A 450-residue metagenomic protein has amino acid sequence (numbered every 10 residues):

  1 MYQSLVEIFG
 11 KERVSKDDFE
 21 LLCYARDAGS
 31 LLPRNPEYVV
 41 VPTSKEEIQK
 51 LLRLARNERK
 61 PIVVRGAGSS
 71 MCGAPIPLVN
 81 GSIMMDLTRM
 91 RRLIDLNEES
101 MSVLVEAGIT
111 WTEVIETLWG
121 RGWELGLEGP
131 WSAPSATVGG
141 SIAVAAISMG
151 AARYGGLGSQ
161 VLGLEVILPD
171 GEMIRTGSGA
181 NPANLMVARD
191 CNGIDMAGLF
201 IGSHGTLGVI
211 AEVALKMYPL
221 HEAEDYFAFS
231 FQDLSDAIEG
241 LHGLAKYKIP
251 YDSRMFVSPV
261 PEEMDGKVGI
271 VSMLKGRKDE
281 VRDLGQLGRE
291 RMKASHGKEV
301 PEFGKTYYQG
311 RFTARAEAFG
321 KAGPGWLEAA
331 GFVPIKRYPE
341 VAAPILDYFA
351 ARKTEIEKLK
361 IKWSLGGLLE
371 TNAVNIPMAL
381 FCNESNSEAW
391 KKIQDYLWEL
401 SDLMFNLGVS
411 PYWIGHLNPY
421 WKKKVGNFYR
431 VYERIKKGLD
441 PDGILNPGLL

Functional and structural regions predicted by a protein language model:
M1-G29, N57-I62, M292-Y308, L403-G426: N-terminal accessory segments
M1-R53, S69-M101, P130, D265 (+3 more regions): N-terminal flexible segment immediately upstream of the FAD-binding catalytic core in FAD-dependent oxidoreductases
Q3-V14, N57-K60, E116-W123, I147 (+11 more regions): Generic secondary-structure signature for well-ordered alpha-helical cores
V14-D18, V40-P42, I62-G66, G73 (+11 more regions): General beta-strand structural signal in soluble alpha/beta enzymes
R92-I94, A107, T112-K246: FAD-binding subdomain of flavoenzyme oxidoreductases
F229-D233, I238-E399, L403, L407 (+1 more regions): C-terminal substrate-recognition/cap domain of FAD-linked oxidoreductases
W413-L450: Activity-critical C-terminal alpha-helical subdomain
